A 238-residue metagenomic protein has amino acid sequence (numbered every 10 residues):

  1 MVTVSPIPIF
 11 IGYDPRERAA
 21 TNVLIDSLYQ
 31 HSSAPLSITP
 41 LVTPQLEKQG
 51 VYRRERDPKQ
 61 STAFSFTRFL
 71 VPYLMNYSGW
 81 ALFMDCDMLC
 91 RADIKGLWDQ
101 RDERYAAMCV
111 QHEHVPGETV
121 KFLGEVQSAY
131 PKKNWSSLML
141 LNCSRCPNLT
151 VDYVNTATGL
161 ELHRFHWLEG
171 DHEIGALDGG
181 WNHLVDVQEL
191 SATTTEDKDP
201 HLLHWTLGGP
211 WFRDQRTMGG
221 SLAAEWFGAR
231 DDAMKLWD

Functional and structural regions predicted by a protein language model:
V2-R16, N22, S32-A34, P40-E47 (+1 more regions): A glycosyltransferase accessory/donor-loop signature
E17-R18, C90: Alpha-helix N-cap/loop-to-helix initiation residues
I25, Y29: Zn2+-dependent metallopeptidase catalytic core
L36-L74: Active-site-proximal specificity loops/subdomain of glycosyltransferases
V51-K59, K121-V126, S191-T195: Short, surface-exposed amphipathic charged segments that create phosphate/polyanion-binding patches used for binding
A63-S65, Y130-K133, T195-E196: A short catalytic or substrate-binding loop motif that flags glycine-/basic-rich loops and adjacent residues that bind
T67-P116, L140: GT-A fold catalytic core of metal-dependent nucleotide-sugar glycosyltransferases, centered on the diacidic
Q100-L162: Conserved catalytic core of nucleotide-sugar-dependent glycosyltransferases
